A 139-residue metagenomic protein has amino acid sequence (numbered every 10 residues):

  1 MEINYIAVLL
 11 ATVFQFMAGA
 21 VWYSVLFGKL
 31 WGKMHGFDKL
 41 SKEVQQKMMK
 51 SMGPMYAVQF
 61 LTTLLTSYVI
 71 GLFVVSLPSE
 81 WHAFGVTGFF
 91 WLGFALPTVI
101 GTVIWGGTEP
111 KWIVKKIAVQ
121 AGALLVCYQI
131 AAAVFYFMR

Functional and structural regions predicted by a protein language model:
M1-R139: Juxtamembrane/disordered regions of integral membrane proteins
